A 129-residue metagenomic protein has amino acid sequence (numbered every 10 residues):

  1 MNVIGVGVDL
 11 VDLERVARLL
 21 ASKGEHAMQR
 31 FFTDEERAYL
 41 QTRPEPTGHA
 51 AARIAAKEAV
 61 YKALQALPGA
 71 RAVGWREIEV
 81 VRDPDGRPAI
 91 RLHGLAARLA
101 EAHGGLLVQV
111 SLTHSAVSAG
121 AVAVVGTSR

Functional and structural regions predicted by a protein language model:
M1-R129: Core catalytic alpha/beta fold that binds nucleotide/phospho-ligands
